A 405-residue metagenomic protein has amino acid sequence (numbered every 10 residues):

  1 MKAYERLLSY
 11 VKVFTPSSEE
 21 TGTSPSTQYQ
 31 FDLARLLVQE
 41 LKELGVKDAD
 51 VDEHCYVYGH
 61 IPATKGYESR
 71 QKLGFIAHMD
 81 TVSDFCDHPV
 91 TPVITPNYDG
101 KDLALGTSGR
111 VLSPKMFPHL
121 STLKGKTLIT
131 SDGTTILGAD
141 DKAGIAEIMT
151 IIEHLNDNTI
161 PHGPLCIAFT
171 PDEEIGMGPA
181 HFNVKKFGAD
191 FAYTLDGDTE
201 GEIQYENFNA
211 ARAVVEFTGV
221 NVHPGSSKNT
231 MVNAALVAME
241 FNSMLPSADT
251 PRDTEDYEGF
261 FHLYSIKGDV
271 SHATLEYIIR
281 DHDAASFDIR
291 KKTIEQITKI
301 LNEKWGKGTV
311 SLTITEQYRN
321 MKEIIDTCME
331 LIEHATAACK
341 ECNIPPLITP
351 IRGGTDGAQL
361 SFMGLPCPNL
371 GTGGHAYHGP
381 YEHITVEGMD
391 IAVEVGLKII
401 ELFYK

Functional and structural regions predicted by a protein language model:
K2-Q28, T130, Y318, H378-G379: N-terminal capping segment at the start of a domain
G22-R70, G74-I76, D80, T91: A non-catalytic alpha/beta surface segment that caps or lines the substrate-entry region of metallo-dependent hydrolase
Q28, T135-A146, K228-L236, H383-D390: Short, conserved micro-motifs enriched in small and acidic residues
Y67-P161, F169: Active-site metal-coordination/substrate-binding segment of hydrolases, especially metallo-dependent peptidases
L112, K126-A139, P171-E295, K299 (+2 more regions): Midchain, well-structured core segments that form catalytic/ion-binding scaffolds
E153-C166, S247-T254, K405: Phosphate-handling active-site elements
A235-K405: Metal-dependent amide/peptide-bond hydrolase catalytic core, centered on the "pita-bread" metallohydrolase fold
